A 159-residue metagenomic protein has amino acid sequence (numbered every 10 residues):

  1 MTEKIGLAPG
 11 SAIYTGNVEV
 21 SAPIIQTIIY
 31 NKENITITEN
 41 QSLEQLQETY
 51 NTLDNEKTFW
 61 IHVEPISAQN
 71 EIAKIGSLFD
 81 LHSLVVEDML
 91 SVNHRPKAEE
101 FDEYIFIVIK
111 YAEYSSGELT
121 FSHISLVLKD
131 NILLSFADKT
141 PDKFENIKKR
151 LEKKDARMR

Functional and structural regions predicted by a protein language model:
M1-R159: Peripheral, non-transmembrane regulatory/ligand-interaction domains of membrane transport proteins
